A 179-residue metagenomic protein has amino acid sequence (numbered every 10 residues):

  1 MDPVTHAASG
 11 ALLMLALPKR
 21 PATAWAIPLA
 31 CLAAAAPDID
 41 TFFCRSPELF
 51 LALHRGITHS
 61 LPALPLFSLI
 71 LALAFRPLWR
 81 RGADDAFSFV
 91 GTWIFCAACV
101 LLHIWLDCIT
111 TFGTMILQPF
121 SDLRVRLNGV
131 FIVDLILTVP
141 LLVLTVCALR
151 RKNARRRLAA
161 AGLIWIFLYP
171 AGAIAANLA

Functional and structural regions predicted by a protein language model:
M1-A179: N-terminal membrane-targeting hydrophobic helices
